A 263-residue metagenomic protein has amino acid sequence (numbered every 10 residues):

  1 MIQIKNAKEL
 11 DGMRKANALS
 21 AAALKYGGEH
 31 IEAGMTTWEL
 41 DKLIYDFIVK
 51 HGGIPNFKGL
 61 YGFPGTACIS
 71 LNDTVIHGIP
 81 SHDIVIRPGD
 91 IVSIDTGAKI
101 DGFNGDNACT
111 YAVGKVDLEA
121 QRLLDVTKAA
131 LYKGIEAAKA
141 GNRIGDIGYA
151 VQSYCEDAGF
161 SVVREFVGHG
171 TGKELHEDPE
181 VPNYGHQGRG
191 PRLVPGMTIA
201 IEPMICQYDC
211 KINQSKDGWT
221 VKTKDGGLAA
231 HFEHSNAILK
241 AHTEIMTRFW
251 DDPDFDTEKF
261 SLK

Functional and structural regions predicted by a protein language model:
M1-K263: Active-site neighborhoods and metal-handling regions in enzymes and metal-associated proteins
